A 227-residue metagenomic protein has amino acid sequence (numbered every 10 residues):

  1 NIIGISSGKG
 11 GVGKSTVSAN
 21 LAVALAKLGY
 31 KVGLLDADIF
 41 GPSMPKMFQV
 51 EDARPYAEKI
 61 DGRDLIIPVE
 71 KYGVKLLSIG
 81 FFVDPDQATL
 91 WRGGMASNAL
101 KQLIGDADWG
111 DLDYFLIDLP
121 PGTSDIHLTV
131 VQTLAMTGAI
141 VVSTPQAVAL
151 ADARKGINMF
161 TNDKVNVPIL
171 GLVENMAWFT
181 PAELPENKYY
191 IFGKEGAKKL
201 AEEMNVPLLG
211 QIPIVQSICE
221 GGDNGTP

Functional and structural regions predicted by a protein language model:
N1-I3, D52-A53: Fe-S ferredoxin-like electron-transfer domains and their immediately adjacent linker/connector regions across
I2-D38, L172: Walker A/P-loop phosphate-binding motif and the immediately C-terminal alpha-helix
G10, S15, D36, M44 (+7 more regions): Residue-level signature of catalytic and energy-coupling elements of molecular machines, predominantly ATP/GTP-dependent
V23, K27, G105, Q132 (+1 more regions): Short, well-ordered alpha-helices that flank and scaffold nucleotide-derived cofactor binding pockets
K31-D86, I104, K198: Phosphate-binding loop that captures ATP/GTP phosphates
P55-E58, I79-M95, K101-T129: Switch II (G3) loop of P-loop NTPases
D113-Y114, P120-Q211, Q216-E220: Conserved catalytic-core segment of NTP-binding enzymes
G222-P227: C-terminal boundary of histidine-terminating zinc-finger modules
